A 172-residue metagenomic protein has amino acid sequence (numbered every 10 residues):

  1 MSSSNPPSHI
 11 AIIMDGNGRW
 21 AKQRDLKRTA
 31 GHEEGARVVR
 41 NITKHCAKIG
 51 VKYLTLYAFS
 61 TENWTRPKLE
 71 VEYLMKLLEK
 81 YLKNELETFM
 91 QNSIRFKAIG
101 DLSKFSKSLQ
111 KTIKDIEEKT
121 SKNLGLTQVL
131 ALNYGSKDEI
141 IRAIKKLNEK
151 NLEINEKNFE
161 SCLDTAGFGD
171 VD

Functional and structural regions predicted by a protein language model:
M1-D172: Flexible, compositionally biased loop and terminal segments
